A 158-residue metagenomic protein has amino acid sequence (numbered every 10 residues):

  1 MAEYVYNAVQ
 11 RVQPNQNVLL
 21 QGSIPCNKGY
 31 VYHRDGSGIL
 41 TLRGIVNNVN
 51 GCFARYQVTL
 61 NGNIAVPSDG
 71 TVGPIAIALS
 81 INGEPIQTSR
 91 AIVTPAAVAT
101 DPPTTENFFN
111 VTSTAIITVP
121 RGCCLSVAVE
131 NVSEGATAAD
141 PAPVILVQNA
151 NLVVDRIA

Functional and structural regions predicted by a protein language model:
M1-A158: Extracellular jelly-roll beta-sandwich "head" domains, especially the C-terminal globular C1q domain
